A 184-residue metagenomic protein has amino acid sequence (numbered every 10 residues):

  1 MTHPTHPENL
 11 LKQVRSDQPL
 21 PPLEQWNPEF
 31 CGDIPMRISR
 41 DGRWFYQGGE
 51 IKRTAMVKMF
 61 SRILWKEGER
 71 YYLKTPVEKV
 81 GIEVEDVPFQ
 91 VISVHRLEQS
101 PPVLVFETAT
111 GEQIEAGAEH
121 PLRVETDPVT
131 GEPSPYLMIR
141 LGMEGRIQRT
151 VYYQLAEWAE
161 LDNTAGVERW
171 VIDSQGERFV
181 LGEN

Functional and structural regions predicted by a protein language model:
M1-N184: Long, non-globular segments of proteins
